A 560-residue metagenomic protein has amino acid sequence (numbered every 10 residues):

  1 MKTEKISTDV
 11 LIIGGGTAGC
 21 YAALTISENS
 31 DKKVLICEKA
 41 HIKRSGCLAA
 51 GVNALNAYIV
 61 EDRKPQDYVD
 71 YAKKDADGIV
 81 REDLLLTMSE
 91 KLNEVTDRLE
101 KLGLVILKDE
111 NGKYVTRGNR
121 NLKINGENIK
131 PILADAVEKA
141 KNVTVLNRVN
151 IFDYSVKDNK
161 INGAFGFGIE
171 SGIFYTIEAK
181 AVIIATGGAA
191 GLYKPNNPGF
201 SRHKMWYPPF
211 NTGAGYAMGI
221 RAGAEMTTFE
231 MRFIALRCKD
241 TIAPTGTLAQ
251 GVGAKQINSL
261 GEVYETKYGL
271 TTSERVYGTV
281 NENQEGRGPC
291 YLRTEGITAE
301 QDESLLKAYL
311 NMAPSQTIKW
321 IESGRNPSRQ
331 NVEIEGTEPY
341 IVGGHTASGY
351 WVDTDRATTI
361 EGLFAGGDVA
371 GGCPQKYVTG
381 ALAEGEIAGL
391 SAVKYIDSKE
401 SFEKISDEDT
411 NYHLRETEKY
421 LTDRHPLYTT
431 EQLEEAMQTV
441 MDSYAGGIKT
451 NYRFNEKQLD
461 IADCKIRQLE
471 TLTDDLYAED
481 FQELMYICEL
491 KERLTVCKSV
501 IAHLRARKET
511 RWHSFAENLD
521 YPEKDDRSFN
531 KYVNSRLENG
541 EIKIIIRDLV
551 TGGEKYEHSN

Functional and structural regions predicted by a protein language model:
K5-T8, S171-A181, T359: Core beta-strand elements of the Rossmann-like FAD/NAD(P) dinucleotide-binding domain in flavoenzyme oxidoreductases
V10-I36: N-terminal Rossmann-like FAD-binding beta1-loop-alpha1 element of flavoenzymes
E28-A50: Glycine-rich FAD pyrophosphate-binding loop
A40, A181, A185-A190, V369: Glycine-/small-residue-rich beta->alpha transition segments that form the dinucleotide
N56-M88: Glycine-rich active-site loop/strand segments that organize a redox cofactor
N93, E100-F152, K160, T228-Y377 (+2 more regions): Mobile, glycine/GP-rich and aromatic-enriched active-site lid/loop segments adjacent to catalytic centers
I184-A243, V378-S391: Glycine-rich loop(s) and the adjacent beta-strand/alpha-helix scaffold that form part
D397-E479: Long, amphipathic alpha-helical stalk/connector segments used for oligomerization, subunit docking, or mechanical
